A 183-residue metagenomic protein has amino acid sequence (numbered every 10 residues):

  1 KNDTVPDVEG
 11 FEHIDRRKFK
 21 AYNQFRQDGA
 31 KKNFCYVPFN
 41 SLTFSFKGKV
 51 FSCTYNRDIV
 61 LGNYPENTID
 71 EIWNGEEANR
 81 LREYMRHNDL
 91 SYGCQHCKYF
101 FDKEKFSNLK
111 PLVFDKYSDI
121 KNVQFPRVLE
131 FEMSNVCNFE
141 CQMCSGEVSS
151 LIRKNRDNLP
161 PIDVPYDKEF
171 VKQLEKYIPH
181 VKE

Functional and structural regions predicted by a protein language model:
N2-S118: Accessory C-terminal segments flanking Radical SAM cores
F101-E183: Conserved alpha-helical substructure of the radical SAM core
